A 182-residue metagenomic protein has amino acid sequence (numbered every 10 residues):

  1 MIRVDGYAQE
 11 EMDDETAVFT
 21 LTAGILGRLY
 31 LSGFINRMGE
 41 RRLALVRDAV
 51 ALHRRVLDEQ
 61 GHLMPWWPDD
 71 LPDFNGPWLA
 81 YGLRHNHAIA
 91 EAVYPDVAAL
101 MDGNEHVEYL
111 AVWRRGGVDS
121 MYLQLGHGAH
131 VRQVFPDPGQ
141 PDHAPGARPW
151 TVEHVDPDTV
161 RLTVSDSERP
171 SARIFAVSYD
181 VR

Functional and structural regions predicted by a protein language model:
M1-T151, T163-S171: Active-site-proximal substrate-binding groove within the catalytic cores of carbohydrate-active enzymes
H154: Positively charged interface segments
S167-A172, A176-R182: Mature N-terminal, pre-catalytic/accessory segment of carbohydrate-active enzymes
